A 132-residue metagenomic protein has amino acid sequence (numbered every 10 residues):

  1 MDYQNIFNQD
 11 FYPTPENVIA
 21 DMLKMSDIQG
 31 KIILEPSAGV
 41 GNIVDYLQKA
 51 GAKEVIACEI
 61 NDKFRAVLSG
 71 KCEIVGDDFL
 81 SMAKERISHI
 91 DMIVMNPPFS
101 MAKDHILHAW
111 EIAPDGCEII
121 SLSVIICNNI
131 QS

Functional and structural regions predicted by a protein language model:
M1-S132: Class I S-adenosyl-L-methionine-dependent methyltransferase catalytic core
